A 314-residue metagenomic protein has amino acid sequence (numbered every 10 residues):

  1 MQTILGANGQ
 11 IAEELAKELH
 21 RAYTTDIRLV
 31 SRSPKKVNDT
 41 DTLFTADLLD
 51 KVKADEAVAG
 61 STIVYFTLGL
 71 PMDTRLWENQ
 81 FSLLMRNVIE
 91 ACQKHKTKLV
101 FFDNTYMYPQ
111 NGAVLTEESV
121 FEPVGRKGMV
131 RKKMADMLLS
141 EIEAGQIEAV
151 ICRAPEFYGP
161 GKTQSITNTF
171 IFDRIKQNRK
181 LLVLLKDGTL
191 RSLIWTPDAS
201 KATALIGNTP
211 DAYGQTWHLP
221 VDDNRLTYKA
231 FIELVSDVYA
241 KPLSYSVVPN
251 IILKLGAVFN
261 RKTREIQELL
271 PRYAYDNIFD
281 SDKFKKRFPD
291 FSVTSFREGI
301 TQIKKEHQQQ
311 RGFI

Functional and structural regions predicted by a protein language model:
Q2, A202-I266, S281, K286 (+1 more regions): Mid/C-terminal beta-alpha module of Rossmann-like enzyme folds, strongest in SDR-family dehydrogenases/epimerases
Q2-A22: N-terminal Rossmann NAD(P)H-binding glycine-rich loop of SDR-like oxidoreductase domains
L5, V30, T67, F101-N104 (+1 more regions): SDR active-site strand-loop-helix element
K35-H95: NAD(P)H-binding glycine-rich loop region in Rossmannoid oxidoreductase-like domains and their noncatalytic homologs
R86-R131, V150: Conserved Rossmann-fold NAD(P)-dependent oxidoreductase catalytic core, especially the SDR/UDP-sugar
N104, D136-G161: Conserved beta-loop-beta element that borders a ligand/cofactor-binding pocket
P155-S165, L185-P197, V221-N224: Glycine-rich "substrate-gating" loop/helix at the edge of Rossmann-like oxidoreductase active sites
D173-I194, D211-Y213: A conserved pocket-lining segment of Rossmann-fold NAD(P)-dependent short-chain dehydrogenase/reductase
